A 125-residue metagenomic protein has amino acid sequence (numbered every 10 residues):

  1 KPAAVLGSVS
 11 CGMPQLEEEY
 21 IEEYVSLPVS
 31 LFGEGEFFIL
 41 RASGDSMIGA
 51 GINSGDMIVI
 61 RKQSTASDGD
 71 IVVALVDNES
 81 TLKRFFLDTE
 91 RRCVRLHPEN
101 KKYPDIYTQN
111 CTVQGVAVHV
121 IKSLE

Functional and structural regions predicted by a protein language model:
K1-A50, S80, L87, R91-C93 (+3 more regions): Short, positionally conserved secondary-structure boundary motifs
G55-D56, D70: Structural motif
V59-I60, V73: Hydrophobic beta-strand signal
I71-V73, L82-L87: Short beta-strand-centered aromatic/proline hotspots
E99-P104, C111: Flexible, small-/acidic-enriched active-site or ligand-binding loops
